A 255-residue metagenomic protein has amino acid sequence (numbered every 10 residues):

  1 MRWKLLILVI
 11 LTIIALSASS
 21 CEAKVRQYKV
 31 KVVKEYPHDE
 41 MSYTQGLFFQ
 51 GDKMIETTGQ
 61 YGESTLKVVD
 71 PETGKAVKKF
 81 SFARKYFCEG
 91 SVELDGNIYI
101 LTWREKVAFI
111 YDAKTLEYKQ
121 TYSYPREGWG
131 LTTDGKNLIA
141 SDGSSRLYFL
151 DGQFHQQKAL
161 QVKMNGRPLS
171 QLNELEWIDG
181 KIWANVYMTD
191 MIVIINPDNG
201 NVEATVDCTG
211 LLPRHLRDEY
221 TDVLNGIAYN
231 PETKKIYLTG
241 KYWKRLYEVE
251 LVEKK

Functional and structural regions predicted by a protein language model:
A23-M41, P71-K75: A short helix->beta-strand "capping" segment at the edge of beta-propeller domains
V33-T65, F80-V92, G240-Y242: Beta-strand-rich domains and repeat architectures in extracellular enzymes and scaffolds, especially beta-propellers
K34-Y36, V77-A83, Q120-S123, Q157-V162 (+1 more regions): Beta-propeller fold detector
E40-G51, R84-D95, Y124-S141, G166-G180 (+1 more regions): Beta-rich, blade/repeat-based domains predominating in secreted/periplasmic proteins but also intracellular
E56-Q60, I98-E105, A140-S144, A184-M188 (+1 more regions): Conserved beta-strand positions in repeat-built beta-propeller and related beta-rich domains
V69-G74, D112-L116, D151-H155, N196-G200 (+1 more regions): Short loop/turn segments that connect beta-strands within beta-propeller blades
G74-I110, L116-G128: Blade-loop segments of beta-propeller domains
A108-N165: Hydrophobic, well-structured mid-protein blocks that either form specific transmembrane helices
